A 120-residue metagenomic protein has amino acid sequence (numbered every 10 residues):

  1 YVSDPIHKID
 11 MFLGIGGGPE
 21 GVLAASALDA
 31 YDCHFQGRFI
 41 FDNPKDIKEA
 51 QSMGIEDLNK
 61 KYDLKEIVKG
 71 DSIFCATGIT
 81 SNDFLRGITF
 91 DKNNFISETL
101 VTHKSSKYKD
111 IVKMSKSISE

Functional and structural regions predicted by a protein language model:
Y1, V22-L23: Short, charged, surface-exposed secondary-structure boundary motifs
Y1-K8: Conserved phosphate-binding catalytic cores of ATP/NTP-utilizing and phosphoryl-transfer enzymes
K8, V22, D29-A30: Conserved P-loop NTPase nucleotide-binding/switch module
D10-F12: Paired acidic/hydrophobic, glycine-rich loop segments that form the ligand-binding mouth/hinge of periplasmic-binding
I15-G17, S26-E120: Anaerobic metallocofactor- and corrinoid-dependent redox/one-carbon enzyme cores, especially those from methanogenesis
